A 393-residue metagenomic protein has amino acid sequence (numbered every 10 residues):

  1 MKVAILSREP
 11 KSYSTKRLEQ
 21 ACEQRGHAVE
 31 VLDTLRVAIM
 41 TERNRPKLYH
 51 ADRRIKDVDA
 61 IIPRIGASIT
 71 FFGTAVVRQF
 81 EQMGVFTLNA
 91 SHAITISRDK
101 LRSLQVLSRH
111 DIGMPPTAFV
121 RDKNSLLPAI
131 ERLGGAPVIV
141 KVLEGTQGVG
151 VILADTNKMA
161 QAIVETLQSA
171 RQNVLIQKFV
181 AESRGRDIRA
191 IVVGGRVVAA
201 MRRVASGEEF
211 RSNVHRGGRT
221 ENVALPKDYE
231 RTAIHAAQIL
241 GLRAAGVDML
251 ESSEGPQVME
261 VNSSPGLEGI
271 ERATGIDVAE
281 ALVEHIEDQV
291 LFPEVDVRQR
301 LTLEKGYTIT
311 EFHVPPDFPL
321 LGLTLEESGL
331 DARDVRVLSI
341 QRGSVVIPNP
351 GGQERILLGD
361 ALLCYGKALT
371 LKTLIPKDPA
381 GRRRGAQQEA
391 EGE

Functional and structural regions predicted by a protein language model:
M1-E9, Y13-E23, V29, M40 (+5 more regions): Active-site nucleotide/adenylate-binding loops and adjacent lid/helix of ATP-dependent enzymes
L35-D57, A67-T70: Glycine-rich, highly charged phosphate/nucleotide-binding loops
A67-N89, K377-R384: A short, gly/pro- and small-residue-rich
Q82, Q353-E354, L371-E393: Short, compositionally biased
V149-L240: Phosphate-binding site of ATP-dependent enzymes
A224-V297, T302: ATP-dependent carboxylate activation and anion-phosphoryl transfer catalytic cores that bind Mg-ATP to form
F292-V314, G385-E389: Long, charged amphipathic helices and adjacent flexible linkers at domain junctions
P316-K377: Cytosolic Rossmann-like ligand/nucleotide-binding regulatory domains
